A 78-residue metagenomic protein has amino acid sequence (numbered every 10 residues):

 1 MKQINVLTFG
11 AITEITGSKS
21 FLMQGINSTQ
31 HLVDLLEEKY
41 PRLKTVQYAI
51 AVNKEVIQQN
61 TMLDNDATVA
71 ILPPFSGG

Functional and structural regions predicted by a protein language model:
M1-S76: Ubiquitin-like/PB1-type beta-grasp interaction modules and other compact soluble beta-rich domains
